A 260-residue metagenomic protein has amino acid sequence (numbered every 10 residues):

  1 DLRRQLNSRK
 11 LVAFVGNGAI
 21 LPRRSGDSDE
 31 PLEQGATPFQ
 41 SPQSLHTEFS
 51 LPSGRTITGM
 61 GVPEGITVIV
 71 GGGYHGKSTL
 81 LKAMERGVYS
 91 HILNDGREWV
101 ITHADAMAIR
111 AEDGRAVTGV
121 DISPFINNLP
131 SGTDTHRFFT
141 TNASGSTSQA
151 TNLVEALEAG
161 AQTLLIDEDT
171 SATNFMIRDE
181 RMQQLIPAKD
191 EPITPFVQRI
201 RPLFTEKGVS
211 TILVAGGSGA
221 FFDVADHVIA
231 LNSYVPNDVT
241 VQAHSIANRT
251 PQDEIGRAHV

Functional and structural regions predicted by a protein language model:
D1-Q34: Long, basic/Gly/Ser/Thr-rich N-terminal segments that mediate initial subcellular attachment or targeting
N7-N17, Y74, L81-G114, T163: Carboxylate/His-rich catalytic cores and anion/metal-binding grooves
P22-T58, L93, I101-T102, A106 (+2 more regions): N-terminal pre-Walker A segment at the start of P-loop NTPase domains
I57-Y89: Glycine-rich phosphate-binding P-loop
R115, S123-S146, R178-I193: Flexible beta-alpha connector loops of hexameric P-loop NTPases
S144-A156: Conserved alpha-helical scaffold flanking the Walker A/P-loop in AAA+ ATPase domains
A156-I200, F204-T205, G217-D223, H227-H244: Conserved P-loop NTPase nucleotide-binding/switch module
A258-V260: Conserved small/polar residues in nucleotide/adenosyl-binding loops
